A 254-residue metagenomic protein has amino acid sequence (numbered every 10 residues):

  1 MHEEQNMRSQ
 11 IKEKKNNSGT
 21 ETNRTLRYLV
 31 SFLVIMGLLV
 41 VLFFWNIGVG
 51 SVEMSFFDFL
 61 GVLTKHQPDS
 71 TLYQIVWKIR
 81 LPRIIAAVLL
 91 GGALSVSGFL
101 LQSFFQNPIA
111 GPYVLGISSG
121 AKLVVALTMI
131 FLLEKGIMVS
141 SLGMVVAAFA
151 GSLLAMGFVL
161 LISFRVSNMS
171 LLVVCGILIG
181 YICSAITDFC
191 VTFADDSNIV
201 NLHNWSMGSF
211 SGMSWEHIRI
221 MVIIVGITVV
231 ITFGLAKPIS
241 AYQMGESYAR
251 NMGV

Functional and structural regions predicted by a protein language model:
H2-V254: Alpha-helical transmembrane segments in inner-membrane proteins
